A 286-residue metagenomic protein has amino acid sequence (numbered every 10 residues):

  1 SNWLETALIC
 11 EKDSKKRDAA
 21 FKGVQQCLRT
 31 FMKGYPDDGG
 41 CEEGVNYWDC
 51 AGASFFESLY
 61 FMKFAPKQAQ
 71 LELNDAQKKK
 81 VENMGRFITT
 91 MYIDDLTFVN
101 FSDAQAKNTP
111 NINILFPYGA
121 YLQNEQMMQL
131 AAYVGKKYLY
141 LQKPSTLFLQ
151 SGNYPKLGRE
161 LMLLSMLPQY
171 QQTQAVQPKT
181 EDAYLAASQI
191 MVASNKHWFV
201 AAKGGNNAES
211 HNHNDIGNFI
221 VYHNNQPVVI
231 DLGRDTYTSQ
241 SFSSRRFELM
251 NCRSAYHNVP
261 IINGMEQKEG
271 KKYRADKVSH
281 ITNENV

Functional and structural regions predicted by a protein language model:
S1-N46, E57, Q171-A175: Active-site lining segments of carbohydrate-active enzymes
C10, G52-V228, H280-T282: Carbohydrate-active enzyme catalytic cores, enriched for enzymes that act on polyanionic acidic polysaccharides
Y35, K63-P66, G264, K268: Alpha-helix capping/termination and helix-coil
P36-G44, Q68-L73, A208-E209, S239 (+1 more regions): Short helix/strand-bridging catalytic loops that position acidic/His residues to coordinate divalent metals and engage
W198-N283: Catalytic core of carbohydrate-active enzymes
V286: Acidic, contiguous internal or C-terminal segments within carbohydrate-active enzymes that form a structured patch used
